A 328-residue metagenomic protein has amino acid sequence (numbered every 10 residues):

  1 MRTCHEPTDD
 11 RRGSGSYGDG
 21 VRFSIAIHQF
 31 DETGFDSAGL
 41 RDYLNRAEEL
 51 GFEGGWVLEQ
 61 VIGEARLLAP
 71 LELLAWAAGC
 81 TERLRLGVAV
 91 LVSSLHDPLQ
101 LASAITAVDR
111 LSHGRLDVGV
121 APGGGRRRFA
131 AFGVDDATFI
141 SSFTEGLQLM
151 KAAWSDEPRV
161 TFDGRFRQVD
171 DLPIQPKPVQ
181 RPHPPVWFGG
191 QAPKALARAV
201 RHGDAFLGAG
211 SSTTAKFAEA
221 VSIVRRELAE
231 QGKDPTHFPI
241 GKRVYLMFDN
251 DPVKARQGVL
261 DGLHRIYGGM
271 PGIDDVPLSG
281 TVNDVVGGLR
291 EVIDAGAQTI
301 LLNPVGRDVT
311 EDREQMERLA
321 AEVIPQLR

Functional and structural regions predicted by a protein language model:
R2-R328: Active-site-adjacent structural elements that line small-molecule/cofactor binding pockets in enzymes
